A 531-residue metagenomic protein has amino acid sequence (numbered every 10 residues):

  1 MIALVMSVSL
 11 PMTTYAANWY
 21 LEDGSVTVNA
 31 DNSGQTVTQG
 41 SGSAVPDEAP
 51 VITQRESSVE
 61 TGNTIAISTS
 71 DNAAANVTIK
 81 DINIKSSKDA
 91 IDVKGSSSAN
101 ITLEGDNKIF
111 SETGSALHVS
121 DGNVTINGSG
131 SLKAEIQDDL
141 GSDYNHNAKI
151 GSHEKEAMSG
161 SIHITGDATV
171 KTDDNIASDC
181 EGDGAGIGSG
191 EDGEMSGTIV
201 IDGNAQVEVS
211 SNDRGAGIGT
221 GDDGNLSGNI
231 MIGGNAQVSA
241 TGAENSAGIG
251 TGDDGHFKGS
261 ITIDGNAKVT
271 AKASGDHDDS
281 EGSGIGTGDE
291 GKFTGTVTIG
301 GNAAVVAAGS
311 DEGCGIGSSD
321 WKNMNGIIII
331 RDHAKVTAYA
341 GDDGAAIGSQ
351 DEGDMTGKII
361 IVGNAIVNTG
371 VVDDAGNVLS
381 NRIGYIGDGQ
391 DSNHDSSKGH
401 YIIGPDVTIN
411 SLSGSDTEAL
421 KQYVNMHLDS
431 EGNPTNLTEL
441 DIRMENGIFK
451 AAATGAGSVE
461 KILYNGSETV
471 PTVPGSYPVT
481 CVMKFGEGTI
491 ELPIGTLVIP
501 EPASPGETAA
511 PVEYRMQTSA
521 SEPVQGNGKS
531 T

Functional and structural regions predicted by a protein language model:
L4, L10-N436, I448, A456 (+1 more regions): A composition-driven surface/loop motif
D416-T531: Solvent-exposed beta-strand/loop surfaces, strongest in extracytoplasmic domains of secreted and cell-surface proteins
